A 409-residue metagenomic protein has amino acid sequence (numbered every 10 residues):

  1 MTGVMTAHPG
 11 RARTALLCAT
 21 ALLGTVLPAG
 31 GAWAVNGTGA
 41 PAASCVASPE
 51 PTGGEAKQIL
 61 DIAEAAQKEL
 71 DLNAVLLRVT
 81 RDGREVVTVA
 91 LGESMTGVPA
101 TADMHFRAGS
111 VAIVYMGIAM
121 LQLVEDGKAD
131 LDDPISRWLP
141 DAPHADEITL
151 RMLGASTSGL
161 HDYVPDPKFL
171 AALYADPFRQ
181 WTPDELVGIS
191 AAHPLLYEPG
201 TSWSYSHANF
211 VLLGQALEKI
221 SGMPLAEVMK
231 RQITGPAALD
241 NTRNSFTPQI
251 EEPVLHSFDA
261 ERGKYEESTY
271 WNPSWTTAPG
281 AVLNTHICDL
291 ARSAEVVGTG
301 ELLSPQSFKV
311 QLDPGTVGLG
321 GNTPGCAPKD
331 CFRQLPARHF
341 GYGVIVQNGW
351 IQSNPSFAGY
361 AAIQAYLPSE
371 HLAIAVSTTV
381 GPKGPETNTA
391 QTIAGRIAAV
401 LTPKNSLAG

Functional and structural regions predicted by a protein language model:
M1-N36: Secretory targeting and sorting signals
V35-V89, E227-R231, S268-G409: Catalytic loop of the DD-peptidase/beta-lactamase superfamily, centered on the K-T-G motif and neighboring
A43-A47, L70-N73, R81, E85 (+2 more regions): Active-site-proximal loop and beta-strand segments within enzyme catalytic domains
E55, I59, A108, A112 (+5 more regions): Hydrophobic (often cysteine-bearing) scaffold residues that line and stabilize catalytic clefts of nucleotide/cofactor
V86, E147-W350, N354: Short, surface-exposed loop or secondary-structure junction motifs that flank catalytic or metal-binding residues
A90-S94, P134, T247, Q347: Generic beta-structure capping elements
G92, T101, S136, D240 (+2 more regions): Residue-level detector of conserved, well-ordered beta-strand and adjacent loop positions that form binding/recognition
